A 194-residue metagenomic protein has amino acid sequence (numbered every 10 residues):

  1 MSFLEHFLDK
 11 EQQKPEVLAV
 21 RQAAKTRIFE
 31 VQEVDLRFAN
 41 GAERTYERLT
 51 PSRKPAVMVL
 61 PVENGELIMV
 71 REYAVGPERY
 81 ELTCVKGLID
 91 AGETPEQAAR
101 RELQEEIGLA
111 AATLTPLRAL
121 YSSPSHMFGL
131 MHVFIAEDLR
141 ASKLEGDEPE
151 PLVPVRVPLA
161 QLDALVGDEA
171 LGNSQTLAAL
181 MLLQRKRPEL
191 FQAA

Functional and structural regions predicted by a protein language model:
S2-P15, S52, Y80, A91 (+2 more regions): Nudix hydrolase/Nudix homology domain
Q12, L49, A56-R101, R118: Conserved Nudix-box catalytic region and its N-terminal flanking loop in Nudix hydrolases and closely related
V20-M58, E63: Acidic, metal-coordinating catalytic segment for phosphate/diphosphate chemistry, firing primarily on the Nudix
Q32, P55-V57, G129-H132, L152: Change "...and in nucleic-acid phosphodiester-cleaving endonucleases..." to "...and in nucleic-acid processing enzymes
E33-D35, P61, I135-E137, R156-P158: Short, well-ordered beta-strand micro-motif
D35-F38, S123-S142: Active-site-adjacent beta-strand/loop module that shapes the phosphate/pyrophosphate-binding cleft
A110-L117: A short coil-to-beta-strand element that immediately follows conserved catalytic motifs
